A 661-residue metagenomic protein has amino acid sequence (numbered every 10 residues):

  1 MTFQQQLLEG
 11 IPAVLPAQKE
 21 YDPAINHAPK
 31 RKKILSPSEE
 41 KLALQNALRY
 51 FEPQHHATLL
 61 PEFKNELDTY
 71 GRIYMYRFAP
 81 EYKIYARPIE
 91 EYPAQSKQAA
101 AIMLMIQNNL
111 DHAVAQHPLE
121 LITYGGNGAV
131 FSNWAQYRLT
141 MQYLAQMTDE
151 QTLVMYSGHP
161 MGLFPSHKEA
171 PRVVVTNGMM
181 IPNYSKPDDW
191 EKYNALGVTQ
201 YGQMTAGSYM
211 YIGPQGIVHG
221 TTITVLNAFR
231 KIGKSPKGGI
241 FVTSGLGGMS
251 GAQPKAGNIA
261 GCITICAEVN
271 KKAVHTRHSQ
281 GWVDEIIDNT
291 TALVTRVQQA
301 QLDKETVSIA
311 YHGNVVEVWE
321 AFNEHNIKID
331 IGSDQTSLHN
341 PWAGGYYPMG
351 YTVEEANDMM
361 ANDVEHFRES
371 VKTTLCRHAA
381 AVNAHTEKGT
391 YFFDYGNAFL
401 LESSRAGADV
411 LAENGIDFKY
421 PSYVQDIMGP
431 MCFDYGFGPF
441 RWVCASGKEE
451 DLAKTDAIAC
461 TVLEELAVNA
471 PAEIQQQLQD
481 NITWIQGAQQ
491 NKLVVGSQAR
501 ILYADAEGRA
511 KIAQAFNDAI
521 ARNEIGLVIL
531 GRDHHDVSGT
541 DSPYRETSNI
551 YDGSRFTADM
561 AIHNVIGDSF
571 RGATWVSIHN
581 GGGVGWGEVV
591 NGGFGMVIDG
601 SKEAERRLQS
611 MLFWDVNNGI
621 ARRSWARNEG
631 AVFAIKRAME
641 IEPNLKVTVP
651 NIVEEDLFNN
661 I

Functional and structural regions predicted by a protein language model:
M1-G220, L226-R230, T373, M428-S577 (+3 more regions): N-terminal ligand-binding/catalytic initiation module
Q146-Q151, G261, K328-I331, A384-Y391 (+2 more regions): Structural alpha-beta junctions
T152-S157, V175, T243, C266-A267 (+5 more regions): General beta-strand structural signal in soluble alpha/beta enzymes
G202-L226, R230, P236-I240, S244-K304 (+5 more regions): Catalytic or ion-translocation cores adjacent to nucleophile or general acid/base/metal-coordination motifs in diverse
N258-A260, N323-I327, A408-L411, I520 (+2 more regions): Short, solvent-exposed amphipathic alpha-helical segments in soluble enzyme and RNA/protein-processing domains
A273, L401, V537: Flexible, glycine-rich phosphate/dinucleotide-binding loops and adjacent beta-alpha linkers at cofactor/substrate
A292-R509: Core active-site phosphate/anionic-ligand binding loop and the adjoining beta-turn-alpha structural block in enzyme
P650-I661: Long, highly charged alpha-helical interaction/scaffolding segments
